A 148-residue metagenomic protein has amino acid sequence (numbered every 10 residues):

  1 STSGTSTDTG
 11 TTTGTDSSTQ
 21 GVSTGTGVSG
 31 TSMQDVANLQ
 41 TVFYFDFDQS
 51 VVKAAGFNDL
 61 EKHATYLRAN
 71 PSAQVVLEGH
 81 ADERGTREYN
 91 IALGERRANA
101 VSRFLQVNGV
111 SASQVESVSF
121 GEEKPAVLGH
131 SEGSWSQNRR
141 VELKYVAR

Functional and structural regions predicted by a protein language model:
S1-Q74, R148: Periplasmic peptidoglycan-binding/tethering modules of Gram-negative envelope proteins
V42-F43, G79-D82: A short alpha-helix capping/helix-coil boundary motif
F47, E88, L105: Short, flexible active-site loop motifs that bind/organize anionic cofactors or intermediates
S50-N58, R84, E88, A92-R96: Soluble non-cytosolic domains of exported or imported proteins
D59-L60, N138-R140: A generic structural signal for ordered secondary structure
P71-H80, E95-A126, R139-R148: A non-catalytic structural micro-motif
L128-S131: Short beta-alpha junctions and helix-cap segments that line functional grooves
G133-Q137: A generic structural micro-feature
